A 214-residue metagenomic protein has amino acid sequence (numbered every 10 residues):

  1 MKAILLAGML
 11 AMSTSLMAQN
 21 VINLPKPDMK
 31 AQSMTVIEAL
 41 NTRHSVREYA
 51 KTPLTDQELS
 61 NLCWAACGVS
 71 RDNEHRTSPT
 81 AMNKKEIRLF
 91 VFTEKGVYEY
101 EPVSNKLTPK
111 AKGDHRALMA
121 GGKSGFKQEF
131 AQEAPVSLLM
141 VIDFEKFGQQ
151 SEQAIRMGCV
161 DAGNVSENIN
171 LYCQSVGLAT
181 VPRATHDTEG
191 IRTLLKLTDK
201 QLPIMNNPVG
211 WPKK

Functional and structural regions predicted by a protein language model:
M1-L5: Positively charged n-region of N-terminal signal peptides that target proteins for export
S13-T14: N-terminal signal peptide c-region/cleavage motif recognized by signal peptidases
Q19-A134: N-terminal amphipathic, basic helical "cap/leader" segment at the start of enzyme domains
P27, V141-D143, G210-P212: Generic beta-structure capping elements
R43, L62, L89, V136-K146 (+1 more regions): Small-aliphatic-rich amphipathic alpha-helix that forms the alpha element of a beta-alpha
Y98, E145-F147, K214: Short, acidic Gly/Pro/Ser/Thr-rich loop/turn segments
K196-K214: A glycine-rich helix N-cap at a beta->alpha junction
